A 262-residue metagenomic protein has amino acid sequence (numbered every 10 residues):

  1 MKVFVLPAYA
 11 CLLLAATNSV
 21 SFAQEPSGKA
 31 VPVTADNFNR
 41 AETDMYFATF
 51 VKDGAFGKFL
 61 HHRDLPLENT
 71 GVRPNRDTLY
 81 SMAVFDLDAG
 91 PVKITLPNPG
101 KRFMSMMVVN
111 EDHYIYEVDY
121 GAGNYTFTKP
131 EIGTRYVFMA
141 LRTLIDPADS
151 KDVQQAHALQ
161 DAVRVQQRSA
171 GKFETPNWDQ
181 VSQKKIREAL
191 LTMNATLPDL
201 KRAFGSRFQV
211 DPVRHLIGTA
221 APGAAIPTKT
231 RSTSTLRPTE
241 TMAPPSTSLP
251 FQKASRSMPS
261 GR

Functional and structural regions predicted by a protein language model:
M1-Y9: Bacterial N-terminal signal peptides that target proteins for export
L14-F22: C-terminal segment of classical bacterial N-terminal signal peptides
A23-R262: A compositional/structural signature for long, glycine/proline-rich flexible linkers and loops on extracytoplasmic
